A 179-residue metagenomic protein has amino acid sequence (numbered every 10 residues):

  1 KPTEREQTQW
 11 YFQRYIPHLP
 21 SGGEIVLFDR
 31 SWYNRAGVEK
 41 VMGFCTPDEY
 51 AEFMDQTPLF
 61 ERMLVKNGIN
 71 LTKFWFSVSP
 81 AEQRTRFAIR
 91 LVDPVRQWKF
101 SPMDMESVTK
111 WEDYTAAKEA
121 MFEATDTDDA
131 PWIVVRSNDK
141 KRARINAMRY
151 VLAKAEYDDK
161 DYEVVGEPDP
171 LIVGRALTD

Functional and structural regions predicted by a protein language model:
K1-M54: Conserved nucleotide-sensing/catalytic segment adjacent to the nucleotide-binding pocket in NTP-handling enzymes
P2-E6, S31-N34, N70-L71, S77-R84 (+2 more regions): Conserved nucleotide-binding/hydrolysis micro-motifs of P-loop NTPases
P17-S21, M63-I69, T125-T127: Conserved catalytic network of the ASCE P-loop NTPase/AAA+ motor domain
V26-F28, T72-F74, I133: Hydrophobic/aromatic beta-strand patches that form the interior of the parallel beta-sheet core in alpha/beta enzyme
V38-Q56, L64-A116, E163-P170, L177-T178: A glycine- and Lys/Arg-enriched "phosphate-lid" helix/loop adjacent to the NTP-binding pocket of small-molecule kinases
F60: Phosphate-binding/switch loop-helix module in NTP-utilizing enzymes
A116-E119, E123-D179: NTP-dependent small-molecule kinase module
